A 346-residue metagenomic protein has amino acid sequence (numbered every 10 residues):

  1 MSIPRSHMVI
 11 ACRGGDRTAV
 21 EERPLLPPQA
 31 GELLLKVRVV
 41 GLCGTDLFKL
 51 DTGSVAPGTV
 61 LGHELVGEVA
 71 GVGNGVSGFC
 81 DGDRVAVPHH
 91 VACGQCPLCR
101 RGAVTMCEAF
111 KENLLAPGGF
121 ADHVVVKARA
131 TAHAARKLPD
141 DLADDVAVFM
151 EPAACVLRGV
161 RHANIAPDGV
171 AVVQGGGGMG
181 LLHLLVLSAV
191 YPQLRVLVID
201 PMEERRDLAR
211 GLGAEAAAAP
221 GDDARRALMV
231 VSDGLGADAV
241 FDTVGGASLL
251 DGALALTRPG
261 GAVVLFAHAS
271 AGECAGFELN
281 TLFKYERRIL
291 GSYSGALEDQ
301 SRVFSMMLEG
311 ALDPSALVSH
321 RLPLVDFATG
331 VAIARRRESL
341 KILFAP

Functional and structural regions predicted by a protein language model:
M1-R5, V9, D251-A255, L297-P346: C-terminal hydrophobic helical "lid"/dimerization subdomain of Rossmann-like NAD(P)H-dependent oxidoreductases
L26-V40, G53-P97, P139: Glycine-rich beta-strand-centered segment in the early N-terminal region that forms part of a ligand/cofactor-binding
E64-V66, D83-R84, L98, H123 (+3 more regions): Residue-level marker of beta-strand positions
C93-Q174: NAD(P)H dinucleotide-binding glycine-rich loop of Rossmann-like/cofactor-binding domains, especially the beta1-alpha1
D140-D222, R226: Mid-domain Rossmann-like dinucleotide-binding core that forms the NAD(H)/NADP(H) cofactor-binding site
L228-V240: A short acidic, Gly/Pro-enriched loop at the edge of an enzyme's catalytic core that lines a small-molecule cofactor
A247-E309, A345-P346: Glycine-rich phosphate-binding loop and adjacent beta-alpha segment of Rossmann(oid) nucleotide-cofactor-binding
